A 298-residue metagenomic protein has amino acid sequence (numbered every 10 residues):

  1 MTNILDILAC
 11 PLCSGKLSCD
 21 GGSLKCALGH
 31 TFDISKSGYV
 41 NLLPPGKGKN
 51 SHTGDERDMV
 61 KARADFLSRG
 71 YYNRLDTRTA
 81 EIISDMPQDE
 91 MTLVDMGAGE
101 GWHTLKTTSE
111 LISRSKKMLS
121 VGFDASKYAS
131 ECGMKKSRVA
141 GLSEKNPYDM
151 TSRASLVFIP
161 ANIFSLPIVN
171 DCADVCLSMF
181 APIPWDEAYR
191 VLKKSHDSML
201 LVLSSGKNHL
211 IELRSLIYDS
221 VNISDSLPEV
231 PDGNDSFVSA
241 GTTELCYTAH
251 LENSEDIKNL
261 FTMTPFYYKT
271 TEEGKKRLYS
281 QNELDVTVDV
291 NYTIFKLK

Functional and structural regions predicted by a protein language model:
M1-H52: N-terminal auxiliary segments of SAM/dcSAM-dependent transferases
L5, L245-K298: Conserved Class I S-adenosyl-L-methionine
K16-S18, P228-E244, P265-K276: A SAM-dependent methyltransferase catalytic signature shared across enzymes that methylate proteins
K49, G54-R78: Class I SAM-dependent methyltransferase Rossmann-like catalytic core, especially the SAM/SAH-binding loop
T92-D95, E100-S165: Class I SAM-dependent methyltransferase SAM/SAH-binding core
F164-V175: A short acidic, Gly/Pro-enriched loop at the edge of an enzyme's catalytic core that lines a small-molecule cofactor
W185-M199: A short glycine-rich, Lys/Arg-flanked "PGG" loop and its adjoining helix->strand segment in the class I
M199-E229: Conserved class I S-adenosyl-L-methionine
